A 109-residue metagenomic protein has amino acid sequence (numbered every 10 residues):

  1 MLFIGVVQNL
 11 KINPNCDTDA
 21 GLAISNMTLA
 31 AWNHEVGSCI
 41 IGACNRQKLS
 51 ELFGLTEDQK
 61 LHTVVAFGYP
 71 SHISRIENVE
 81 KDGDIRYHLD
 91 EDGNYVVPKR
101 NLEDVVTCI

Functional and structural regions predicted by a protein language model:
M1-I109: Acidic, surface-exposed loops and disordered segments
